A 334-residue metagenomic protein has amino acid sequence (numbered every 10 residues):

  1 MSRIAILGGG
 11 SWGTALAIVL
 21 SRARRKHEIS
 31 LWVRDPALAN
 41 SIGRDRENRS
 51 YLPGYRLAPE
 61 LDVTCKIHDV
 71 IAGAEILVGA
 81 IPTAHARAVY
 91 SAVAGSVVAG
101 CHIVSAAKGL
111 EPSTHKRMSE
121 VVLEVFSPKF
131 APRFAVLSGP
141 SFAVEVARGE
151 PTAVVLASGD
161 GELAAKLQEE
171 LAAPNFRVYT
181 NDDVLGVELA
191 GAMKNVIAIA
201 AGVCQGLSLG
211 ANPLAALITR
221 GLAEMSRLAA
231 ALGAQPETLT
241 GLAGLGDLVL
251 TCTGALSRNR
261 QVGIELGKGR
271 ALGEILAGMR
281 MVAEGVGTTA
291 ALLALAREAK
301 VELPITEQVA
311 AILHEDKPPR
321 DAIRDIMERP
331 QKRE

Functional and structural regions predicted by a protein language model:
M1-Y55, D62-C65, A92: NAD(P)+-binding Rossmann beta1-loop-alpha1 motif at the extreme N-terminus of oxidoreductases
G10, T14, P36, T64 (+18 more regions): Electropositive phosphate-/nucleotide-binding environments in soluble metabolic enzymes
L57, V63, I67-A72, I76-P151 (+1 more regions): Rossmann-like NAD(P)(H) cofactor-binding subdomain of soluble oxidoreductases
A72-G73, M193, L245: Alpha-helix C-terminal capping/helix-to-coil transition sites in glycosyltransferase folds
H85, S96, V121, V125-R133 (+2 more regions): Internal alpha-helical scaffold of NAD(P)-dependent oxidoreductase catalytic cores
A201-Q205, A230-T240, G244, L248-E334: NAD(P)-dependent Rossmann-like dehydrogenase/reductase catalytic/cofactor-binding core
